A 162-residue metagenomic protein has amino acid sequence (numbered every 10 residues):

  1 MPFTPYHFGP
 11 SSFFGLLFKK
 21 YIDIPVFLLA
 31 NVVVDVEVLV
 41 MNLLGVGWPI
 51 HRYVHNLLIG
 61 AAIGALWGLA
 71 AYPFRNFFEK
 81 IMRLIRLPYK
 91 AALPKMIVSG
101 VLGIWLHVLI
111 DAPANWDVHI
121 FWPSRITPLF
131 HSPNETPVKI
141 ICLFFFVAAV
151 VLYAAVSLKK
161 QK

Functional and structural regions predicted by a protein language model:
M1-K162: N-terminal membrane-targeting hydrophobic helices
